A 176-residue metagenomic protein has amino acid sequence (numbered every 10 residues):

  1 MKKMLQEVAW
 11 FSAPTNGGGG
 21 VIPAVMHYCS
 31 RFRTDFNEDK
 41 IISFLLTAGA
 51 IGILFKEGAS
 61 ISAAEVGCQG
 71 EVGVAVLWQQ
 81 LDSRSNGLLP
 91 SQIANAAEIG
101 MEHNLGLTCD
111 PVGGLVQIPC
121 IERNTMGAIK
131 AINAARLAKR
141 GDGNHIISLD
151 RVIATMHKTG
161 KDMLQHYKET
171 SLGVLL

Functional and structural regions predicted by a protein language model:
M1-K3, E38-A59, H103-D110: Acidic-glycine-rich active-site phosphate/pyrophosphate-binding loop
Q6-V25, C68-A75: Conserved phosphate/anionic-ligand binding catalytic regions in large, soluble enzymes, centered on
A13-N16, D39, A63-E71, I118-E122 (+1 more regions): Alpha-helix capping and helix-loop boundary segments enriched in small/acidic/polar residues
G19-M26, V76-L81, A128-A134: Well-ordered alpha-helical segments within folded domains of soluble proteins
P23-D35, Q80-L88: Alpha-helical support elements that line or immediately flank enzyme active sites and cofactor-binding pockets
F36-D39, F55-Q80, L89-I93, C109: Active-site-proximal binding-pocket segments
N37-F44, A94-N95, K139: Non-transmembrane, aqueous-exposed alpha-helical and coiled segments at domain scale
S83-L176: Functionally critical mobile loop/hinge segments
